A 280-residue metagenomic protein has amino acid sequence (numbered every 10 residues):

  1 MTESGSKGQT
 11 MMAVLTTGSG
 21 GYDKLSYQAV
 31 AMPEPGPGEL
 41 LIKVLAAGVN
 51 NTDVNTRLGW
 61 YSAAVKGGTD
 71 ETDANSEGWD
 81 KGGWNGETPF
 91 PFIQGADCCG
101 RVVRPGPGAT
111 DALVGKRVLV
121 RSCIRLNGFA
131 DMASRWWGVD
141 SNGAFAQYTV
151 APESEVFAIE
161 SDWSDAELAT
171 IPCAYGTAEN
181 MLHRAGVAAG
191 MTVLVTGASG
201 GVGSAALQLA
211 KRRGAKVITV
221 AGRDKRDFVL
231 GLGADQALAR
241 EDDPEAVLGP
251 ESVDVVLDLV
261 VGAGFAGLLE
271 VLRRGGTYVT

Functional and structural regions predicted by a protein language model:
T10, A189-M191, V253: Phosphate-coordination loops involved in phosphoryl transfer and adenosine-cofactor binding
M12, S26, A31, K43 (+2 more regions): Residues located in well-ordered beta-strands
V14, L40-L41, L194: Conserved beta-strand elements of the Class I
M32-A47, Y61-I124: Glycine-rich beta-strand-centered segment in the early N-terminal region that forms part of a ligand/cofactor-binding
S76-A96, V118-G197: NAD(P)H dinucleotide-binding glycine-rich loop of Rossmann-like/cofactor-binding domains, especially the beta1-alpha1
A112-L113, V187, L272: Short, well-ordered loop/turn sites that connect or cap secondary structure elements
W163-D242: Mid-domain Rossmann-like dinucleotide-binding core that forms the NAD(H)/NADP(H) cofactor-binding site
I218-A221, F228-G231, D235-T280: Glycine-rich cofactor phosphate-binding loops and adjacent beta1-alpha1 units of small-molecule cofactor enzyme domains
